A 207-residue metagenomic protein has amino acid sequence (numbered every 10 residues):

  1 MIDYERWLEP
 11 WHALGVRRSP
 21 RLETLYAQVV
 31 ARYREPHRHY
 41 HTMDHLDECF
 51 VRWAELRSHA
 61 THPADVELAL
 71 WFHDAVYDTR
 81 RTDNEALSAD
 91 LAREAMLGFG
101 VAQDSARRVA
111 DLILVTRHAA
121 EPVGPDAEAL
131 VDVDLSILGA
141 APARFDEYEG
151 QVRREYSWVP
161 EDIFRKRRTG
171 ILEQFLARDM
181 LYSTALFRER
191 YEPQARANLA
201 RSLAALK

Functional and structural regions predicted by a protein language model:
M1-V16, R34-H41, R52-H62, F72 (+2 more regions): Divalent metal-dependent phosphate-bond-processing catalytic cores, especially two-metal-ion Mg2+/Mn2+ enzymes that act
Y4, L8, E23-A27, F50 (+5 more regions): An amphipathic alpha-helix signature
P20, T24, H41-D44, E48 (+3 more regions): Generic alpha-helix structural propensity
L22-V30, M43, E67, A106-L114: Short, well-structured alpha-helical segments
R32, S88-P122: Histidine- and acidic-residue-rich, metal-dependent catalytic cores
E35-H45, Y77-A89: Active-site metal-coordination segments of metallo-dependent hydrolases
C49, A64-T79, S88, L112-R117: His-Asp-centered metal-binding catalytic motifs of divalent-metal-dependent phosphohydrolases/nucleases
P63-A64, R81-N84, S105: Secondary-structure capping and boundary motifs in well-ordered enzyme cores
